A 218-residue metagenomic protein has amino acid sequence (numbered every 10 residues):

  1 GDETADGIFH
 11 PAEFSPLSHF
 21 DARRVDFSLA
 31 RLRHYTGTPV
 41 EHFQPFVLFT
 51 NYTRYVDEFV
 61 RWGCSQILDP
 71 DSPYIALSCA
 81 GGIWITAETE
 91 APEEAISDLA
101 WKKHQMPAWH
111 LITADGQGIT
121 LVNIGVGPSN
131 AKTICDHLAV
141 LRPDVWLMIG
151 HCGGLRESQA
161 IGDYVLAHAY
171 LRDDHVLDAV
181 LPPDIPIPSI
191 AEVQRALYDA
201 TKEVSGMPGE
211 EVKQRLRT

Functional and structural regions predicted by a protein language model:
G1-V145, G153-T218: Accessory terminal and edge-of-domain segments that mediate assembly/interaction and cofactor placement around
